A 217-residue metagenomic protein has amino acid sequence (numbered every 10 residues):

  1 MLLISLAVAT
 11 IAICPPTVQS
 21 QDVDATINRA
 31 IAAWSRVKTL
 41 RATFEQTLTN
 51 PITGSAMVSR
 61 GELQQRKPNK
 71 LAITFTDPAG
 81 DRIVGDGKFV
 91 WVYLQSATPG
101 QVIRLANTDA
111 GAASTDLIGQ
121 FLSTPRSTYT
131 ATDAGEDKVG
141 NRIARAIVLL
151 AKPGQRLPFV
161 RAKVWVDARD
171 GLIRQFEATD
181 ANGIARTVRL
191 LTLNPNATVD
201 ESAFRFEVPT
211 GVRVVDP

Functional and structural regions predicted by a protein language model:
M1-L6: Bacterial N-terminal signal peptides that target proteins for export
A9, C14-A56, R66-K70, V208-P217: N-terminal leader/targeting segments and the immediate start of mature chains
S20, Q101-I103, S127-G211, V215-D216: Gly/Pro-enriched, hydrophobic low-complexity segments that function as extracytoplasmic propeptides/linkers
W34, A112-R126: Short, solvent-exposed helix-to-loop capping segments enriched in aromatics
V37-T39, V58-R60, R66-P68, P78 (+7 more regions): Extracytoplasmic
F44, L71-F75, V90-Y93, L149 (+1 more regions): Short hydrophobic/aromatic-rich beta-strand segments that constitute the beta-sheet cores of beta-sandwich/beta-barrel
P51, A72, A79-R82, V92 (+4 more regions): Short beta-strands and strand-coil junctions in structured, solvent-facing domains, enriched
E62-A113, R186-R189: An acidic-aromatic
